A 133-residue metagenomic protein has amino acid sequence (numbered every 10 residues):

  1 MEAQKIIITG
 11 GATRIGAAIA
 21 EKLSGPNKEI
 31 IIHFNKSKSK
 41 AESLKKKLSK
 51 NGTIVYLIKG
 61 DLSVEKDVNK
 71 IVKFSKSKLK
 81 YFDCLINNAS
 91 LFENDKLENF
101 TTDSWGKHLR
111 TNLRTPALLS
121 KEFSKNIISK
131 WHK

Functional and structural regions predicted by a protein language model:
Q4, T53-I54, Y81-F82, I127-K133: Active-site loop of short-chain dehydrogenase/reductase
A12-R14: Conserved glycine-rich cofactor-binding loop
K28-E42: Conserved glycine-rich Rossmann-like NAD(P)H-binding loop of the short-chain dehydrogenase/reductase
K38, K59-K70, T102: The beta1-alpha1 cofactor-binding region of Rossmann-like NAD(H)/NADP(H)-dependent oxidoreductases
N88-E93: Conserved NAD(P)H cofactor-binding loop of Rossmann-fold oxidoreductase domains
K96-L97, S104-L109: Substrate-binding pocket helix/loop in short-chain dehydrogenase/reductase
S120-K121: A short, exposed helix-loop element centered on a Lys and neighboring polar residues
